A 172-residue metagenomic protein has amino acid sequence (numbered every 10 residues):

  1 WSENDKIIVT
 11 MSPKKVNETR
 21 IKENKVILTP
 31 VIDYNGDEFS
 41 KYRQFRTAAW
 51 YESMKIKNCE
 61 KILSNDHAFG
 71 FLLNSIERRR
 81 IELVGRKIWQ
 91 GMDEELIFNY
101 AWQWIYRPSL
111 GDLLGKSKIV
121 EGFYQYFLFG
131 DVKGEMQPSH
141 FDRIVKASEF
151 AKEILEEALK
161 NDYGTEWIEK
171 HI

Functional and structural regions predicted by a protein language model:
W1-K146, K152-L159: Basic/hydrophobic alpha-helical interface regions
G164-I172: Non-catalytic, alpha-helical, charged scaffold/linker segments that couple or flank catalytic or architectural cores
